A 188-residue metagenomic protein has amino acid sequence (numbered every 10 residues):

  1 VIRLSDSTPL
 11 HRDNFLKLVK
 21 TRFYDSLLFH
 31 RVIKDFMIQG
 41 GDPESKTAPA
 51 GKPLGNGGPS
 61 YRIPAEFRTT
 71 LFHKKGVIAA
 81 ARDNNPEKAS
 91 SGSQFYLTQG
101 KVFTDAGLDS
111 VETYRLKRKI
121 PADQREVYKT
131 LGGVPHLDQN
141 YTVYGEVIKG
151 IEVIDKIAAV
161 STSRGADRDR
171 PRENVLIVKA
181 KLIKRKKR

Functional and structural regions predicted by a protein language model:
V1-R188: Cyclophilin-like peptidyl-prolyl cis-trans isomerases
